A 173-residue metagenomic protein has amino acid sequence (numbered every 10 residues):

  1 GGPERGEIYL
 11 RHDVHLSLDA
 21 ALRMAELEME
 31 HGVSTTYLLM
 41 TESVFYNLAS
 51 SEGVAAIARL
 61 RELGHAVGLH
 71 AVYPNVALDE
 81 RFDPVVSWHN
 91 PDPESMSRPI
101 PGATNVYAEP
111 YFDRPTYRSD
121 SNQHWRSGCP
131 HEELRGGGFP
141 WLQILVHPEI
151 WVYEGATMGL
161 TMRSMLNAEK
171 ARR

Functional and structural regions predicted by a protein language model:
G1-T36, M40-G64, P74, D79-R173: Terminal accessory/targeting
